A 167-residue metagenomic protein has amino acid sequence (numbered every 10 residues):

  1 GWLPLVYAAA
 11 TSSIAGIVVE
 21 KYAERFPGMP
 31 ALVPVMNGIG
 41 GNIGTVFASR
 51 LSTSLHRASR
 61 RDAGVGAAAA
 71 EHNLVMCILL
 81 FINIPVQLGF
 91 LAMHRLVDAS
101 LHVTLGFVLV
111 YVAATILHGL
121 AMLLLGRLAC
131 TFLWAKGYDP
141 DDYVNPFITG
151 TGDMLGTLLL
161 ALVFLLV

Functional and structural regions predicted by a protein language model:
W2-A9, A31-I43, A68-I84, Y111-I116 (+1 more regions): Transmembrane helix-bundle signature of multi-pass membrane transporters/permeases
W2-V65: Transmembrane helical segments that form the transport core of multi-pass membrane transport proteins
S12-V19, A48, L88-L91, R127 (+1 more regions): Membrane-embedded alpha-helices of multi-pass membrane proteins, especially ion channels and transporters
R25, G89-V110: Membrane-interfacial helix-loop-helix connectors in multipass membrane proteins
I43-D98: Helix-loop-helix junctions within the multi-pass membrane cores of secondary transporters/permeases
G44-A48, S52-S54, F107-Y138: Alpha-helical transmembrane segments and their immediate juxtamembrane interface regions
C130-D153: Interfacial loop-to-transmembrane junctions
L158-V167: Juxtamembrane boundary at the C-terminal end of a transmembrane helix
